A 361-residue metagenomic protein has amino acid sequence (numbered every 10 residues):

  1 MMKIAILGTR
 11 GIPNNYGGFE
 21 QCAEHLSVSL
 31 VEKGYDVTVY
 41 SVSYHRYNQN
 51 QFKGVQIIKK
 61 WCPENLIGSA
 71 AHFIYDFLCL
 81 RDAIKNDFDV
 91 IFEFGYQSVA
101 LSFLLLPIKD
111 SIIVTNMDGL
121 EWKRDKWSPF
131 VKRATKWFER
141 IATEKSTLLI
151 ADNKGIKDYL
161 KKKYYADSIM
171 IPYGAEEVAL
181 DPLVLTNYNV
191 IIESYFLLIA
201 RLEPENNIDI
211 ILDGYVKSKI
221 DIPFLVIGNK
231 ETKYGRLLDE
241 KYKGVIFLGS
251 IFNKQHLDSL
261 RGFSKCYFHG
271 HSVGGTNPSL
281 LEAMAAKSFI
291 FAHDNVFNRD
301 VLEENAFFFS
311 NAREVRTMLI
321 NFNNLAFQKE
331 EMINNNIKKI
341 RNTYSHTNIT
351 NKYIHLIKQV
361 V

Functional and structural regions predicted by a protein language model:
A5, N189-N206, L212-K217, L225: Conserved donor-binding/catalytic core segment of Leloir-type glycosyltransferases
H45, A175, I199, I222-R236 (+1 more regions): Glycosyltransferase donor-sugar binding loop
A71-I84, F88-D118, G275: An aromatic- and histidine-rich active-site surface loop
R81, F130-L149: Membrane-proximal helix-turn-helix segments that form the acceptor-binding/catalytic region of lipid-linked
C266, A285, F289-A292: Short hydrophobic beta-strand element within catalytic cores of glycosyltransferases and related nucleotide-activated
H271-S272: Aromatic "clamp/platform" in nucleotide-sugar-dependent glycosyltransferases that forms part of the donor/acceptor
R299-N321: Change "using UDP/GDP/dTDP sugars" to "using nucleotide sugars
A326-K358: A charged, aromatic-enriched C-terminal amphipathic alpha-helix characteristic of glycosyltransferases across folds
